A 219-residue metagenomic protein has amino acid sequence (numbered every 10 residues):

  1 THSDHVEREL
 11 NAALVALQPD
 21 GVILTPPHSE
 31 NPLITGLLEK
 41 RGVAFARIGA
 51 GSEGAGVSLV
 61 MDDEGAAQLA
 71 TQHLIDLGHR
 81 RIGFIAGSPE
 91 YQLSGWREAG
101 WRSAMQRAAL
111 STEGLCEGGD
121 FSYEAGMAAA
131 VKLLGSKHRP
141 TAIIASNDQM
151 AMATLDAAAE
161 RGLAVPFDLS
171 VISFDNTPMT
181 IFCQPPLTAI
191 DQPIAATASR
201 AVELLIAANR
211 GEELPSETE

Functional and structural regions predicted by a protein language model:
T1-E30, A50: Central regulatory/effector-binding core of bacterial HTH transcription factors
V15-Q18, P32-E219: Bacterial carbohydrate/catabolite-sensing allosteric modules
